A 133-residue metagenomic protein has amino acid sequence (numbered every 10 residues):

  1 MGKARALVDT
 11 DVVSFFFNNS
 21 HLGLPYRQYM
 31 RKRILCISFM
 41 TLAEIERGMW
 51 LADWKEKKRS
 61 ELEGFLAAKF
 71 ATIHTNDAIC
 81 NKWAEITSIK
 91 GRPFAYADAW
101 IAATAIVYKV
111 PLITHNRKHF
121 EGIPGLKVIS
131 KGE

Functional and structural regions predicted by a protein language model:
M1-S38, M49-G64: Short, well-structured N-terminal submotif of metal-dependent ribonuclease cores
G2-A4, A71-H115: Active-site neighborhoods of divalent-metal-dependent phosphate/nucleic-acid chemistry enzymes
V8-D9, S38, F94-A95, N116-R117 (+1 more regions): Histidine- and aromatic-rich ligand-binding microenvironments
D9-T10, I45, W83, A105 (+1 more regions): Generic structural signal for small/hydrophobic residues in well-ordered secondary structure, especially within
D11-V12, M40-A43, A78, K118: Alpha-helix/helix-capping structural signal
N19-H21, H115-K118: Short, polar loop motifs at secondary-structure junctions
G23, L42, R59-E63, N76 (+2 more regions): A general structural signal for well-ordered alpha-helical segments in protein cores
